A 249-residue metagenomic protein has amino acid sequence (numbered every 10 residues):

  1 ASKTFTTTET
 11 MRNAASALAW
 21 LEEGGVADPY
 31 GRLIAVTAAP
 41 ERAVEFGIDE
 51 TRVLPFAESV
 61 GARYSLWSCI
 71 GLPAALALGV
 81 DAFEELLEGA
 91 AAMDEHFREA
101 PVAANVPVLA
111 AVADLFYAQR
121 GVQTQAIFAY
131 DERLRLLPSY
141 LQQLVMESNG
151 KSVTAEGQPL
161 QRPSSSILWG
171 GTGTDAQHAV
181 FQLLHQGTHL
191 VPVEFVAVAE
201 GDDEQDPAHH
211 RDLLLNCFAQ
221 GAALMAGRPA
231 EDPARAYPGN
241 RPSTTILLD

Functional and structural regions predicted by a protein language model:
A1-D249: A SIS-like phosphosugar-recognition module
